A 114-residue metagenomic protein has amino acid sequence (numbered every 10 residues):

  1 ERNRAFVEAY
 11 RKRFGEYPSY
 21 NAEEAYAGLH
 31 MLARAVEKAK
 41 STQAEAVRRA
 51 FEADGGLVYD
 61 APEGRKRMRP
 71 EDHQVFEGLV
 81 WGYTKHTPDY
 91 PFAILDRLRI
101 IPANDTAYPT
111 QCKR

Functional and structural regions predicted by a protein language model:
E1-R114: Extracytosolic ligand-binding ectodomains
